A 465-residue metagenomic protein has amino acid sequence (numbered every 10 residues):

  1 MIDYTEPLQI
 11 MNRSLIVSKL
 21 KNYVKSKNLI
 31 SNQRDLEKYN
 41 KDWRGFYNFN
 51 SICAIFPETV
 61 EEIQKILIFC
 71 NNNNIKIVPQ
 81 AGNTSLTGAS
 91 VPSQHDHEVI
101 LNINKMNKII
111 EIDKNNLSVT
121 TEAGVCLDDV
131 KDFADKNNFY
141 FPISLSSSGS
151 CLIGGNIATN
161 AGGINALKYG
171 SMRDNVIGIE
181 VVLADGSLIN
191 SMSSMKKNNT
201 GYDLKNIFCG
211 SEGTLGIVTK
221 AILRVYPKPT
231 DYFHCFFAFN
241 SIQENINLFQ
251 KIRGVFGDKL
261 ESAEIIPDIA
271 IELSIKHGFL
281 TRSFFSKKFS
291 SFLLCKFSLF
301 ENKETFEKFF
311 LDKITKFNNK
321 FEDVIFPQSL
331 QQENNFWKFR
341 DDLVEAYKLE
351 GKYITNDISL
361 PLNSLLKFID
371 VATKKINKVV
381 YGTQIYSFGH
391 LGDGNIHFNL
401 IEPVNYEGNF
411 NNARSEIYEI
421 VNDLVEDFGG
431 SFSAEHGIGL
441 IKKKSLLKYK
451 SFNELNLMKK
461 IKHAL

Functional and structural regions predicted by a protein language model:
M1-I68, S85-L117, S146, A270-R282 (+2 more regions): N-terminal flexible segment immediately upstream of the FAD-binding catalytic core in FAD-dependent oxidoreductases
S26, E426-I438: Alpha-helix capping/hinge segments and adjacent helical runs
I30-E37, A238, I246-E416, L424 (+1 more regions): C-terminal substrate-recognition/cap domain of FAD-linked oxidoreductases
K108-S262: FAD-binding subdomain of flavoenzyme oxidoreductases
S187, K443-L465: Activity-critical C-terminal alpha-helical subdomain
